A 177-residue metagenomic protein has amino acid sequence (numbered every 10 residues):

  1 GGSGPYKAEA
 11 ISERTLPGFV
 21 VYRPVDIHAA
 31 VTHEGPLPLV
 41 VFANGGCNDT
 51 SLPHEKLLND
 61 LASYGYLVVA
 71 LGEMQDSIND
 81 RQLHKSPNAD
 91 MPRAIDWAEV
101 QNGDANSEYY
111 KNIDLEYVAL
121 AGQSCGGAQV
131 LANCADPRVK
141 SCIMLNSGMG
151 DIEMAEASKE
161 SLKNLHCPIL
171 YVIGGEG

Functional and structural regions predicted by a protein language model:
G1-G35: N-terminal cap/lid segment of alpha/beta-hydrolase-fold proteins
I27-P36, D80-A128: Gly/Ser-rich "nucleophile elbow"/oxyanion-hole loop immediately N-terminal to the catalytic nucleophile in hydrolases
V31, K140-G177: The feature captures the conserved acid-bearing segment of alpha/beta-hydrolase catalytic domains
H33-G45: Short beta-strand element of the alpha/beta-hydrolase
F42, C47-D49, V68: Serine-hydrolase catalytic-loop signature spanning alpha/beta hydrolases and amidase-signature enzymes
C47-L57, Q75-R93: Catalytic nucleophile-loop/oxyanion-hole region of alpha/beta-hydrolase and closely related hydrolase-like folds
S51-L71: Short amphipathic alpha-helix adjacent to the substrate-entry channel of hydrolases
Q129-N133: Hydrolases whose catalytic domains are alpha/beta-hydrolase-1, hotdog thioesterase, or metallo-beta-lactamase-like
